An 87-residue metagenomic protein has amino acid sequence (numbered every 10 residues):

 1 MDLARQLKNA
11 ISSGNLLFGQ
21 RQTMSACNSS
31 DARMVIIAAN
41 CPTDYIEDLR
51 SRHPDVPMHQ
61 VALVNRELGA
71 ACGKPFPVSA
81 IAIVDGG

Functional and structural regions predicted by a protein language model:
M1-D2, G87: Absolute protein N-terminus
D2, D44, L63-R66: Charged, alpha-helix-enriched surfaces in structured cytosolic catalytic cores of large nucleotide-utilizing machines
D2-M34: N-terminal first-folded block
Q6, D31-R33, R50, G73 (+1 more regions): Surface-exposed beta-strand edges and their flanking turn/coil or helix-capping segments
Q20-R21, A39-N40, I81-G86: Fold-independent oxyanion-binding glycine-rich loops and adjacent beta-strand/coil segments at enzyme active sites
Q22-H59: N-terminal positively charged helical leader segments and presequences
D55-G87: C-terminal structural segments of small proteins and small subunits
